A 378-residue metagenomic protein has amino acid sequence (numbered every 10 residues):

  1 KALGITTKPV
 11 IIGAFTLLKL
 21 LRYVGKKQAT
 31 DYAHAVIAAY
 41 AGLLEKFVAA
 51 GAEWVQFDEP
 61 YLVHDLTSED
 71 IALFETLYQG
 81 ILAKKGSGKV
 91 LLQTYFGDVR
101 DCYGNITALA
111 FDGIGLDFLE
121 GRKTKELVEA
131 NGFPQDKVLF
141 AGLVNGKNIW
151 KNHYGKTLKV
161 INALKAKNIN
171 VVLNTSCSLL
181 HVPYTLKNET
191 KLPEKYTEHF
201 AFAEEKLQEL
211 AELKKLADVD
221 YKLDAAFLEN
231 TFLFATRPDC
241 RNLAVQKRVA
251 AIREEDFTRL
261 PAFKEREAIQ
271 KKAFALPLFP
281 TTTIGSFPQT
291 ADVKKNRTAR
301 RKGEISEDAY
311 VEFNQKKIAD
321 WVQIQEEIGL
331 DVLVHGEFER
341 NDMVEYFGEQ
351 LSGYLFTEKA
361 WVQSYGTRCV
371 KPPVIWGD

Functional and structural regions predicted by a protein language model:
K1-D378: Domain-level signal for soluble alpha/beta catalytic cores
